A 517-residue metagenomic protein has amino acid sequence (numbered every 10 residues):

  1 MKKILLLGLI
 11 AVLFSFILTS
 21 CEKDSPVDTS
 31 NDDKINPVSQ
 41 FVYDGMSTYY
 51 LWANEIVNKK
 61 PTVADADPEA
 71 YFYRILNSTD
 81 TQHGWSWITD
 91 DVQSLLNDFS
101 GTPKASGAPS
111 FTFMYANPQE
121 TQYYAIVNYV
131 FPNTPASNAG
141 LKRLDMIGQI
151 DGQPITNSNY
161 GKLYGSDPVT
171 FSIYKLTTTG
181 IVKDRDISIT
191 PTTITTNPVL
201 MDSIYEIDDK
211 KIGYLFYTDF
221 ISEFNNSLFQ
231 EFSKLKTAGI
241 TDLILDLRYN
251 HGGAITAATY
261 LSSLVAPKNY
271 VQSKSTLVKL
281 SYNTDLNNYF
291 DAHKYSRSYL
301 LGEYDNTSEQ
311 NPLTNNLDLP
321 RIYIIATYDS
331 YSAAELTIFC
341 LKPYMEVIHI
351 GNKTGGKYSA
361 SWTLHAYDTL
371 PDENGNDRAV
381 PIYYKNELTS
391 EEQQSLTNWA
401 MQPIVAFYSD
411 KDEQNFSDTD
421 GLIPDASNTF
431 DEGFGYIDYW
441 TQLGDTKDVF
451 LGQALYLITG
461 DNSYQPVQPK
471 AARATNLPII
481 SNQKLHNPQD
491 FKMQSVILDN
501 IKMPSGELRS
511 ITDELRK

Functional and structural regions predicted by a protein language model:
M1-I4: Positively charged n-region of N-terminal signal peptides that target proteins for export
L6-A11: Sec-dependent N-terminal signal peptides
F16-S20: C-terminal motif of bacterial Sec signal peptides marking the signal peptidase cleavage site
C21-D24, Y49-N54, D418-F430: Short, compositionally biased low-complexity segments
E22-D242, A257, P267-Y270, T475-K517: Flexible, low-complexity junctional segments that flank or bridge functional domains
T193, Y249-H251: Active-site-proximal loop/turn and secondary-structure-junction residues that shape catalytic pockets, frequently
E223-D242, H251-K517: C-terminal "post-core" interaction segments
